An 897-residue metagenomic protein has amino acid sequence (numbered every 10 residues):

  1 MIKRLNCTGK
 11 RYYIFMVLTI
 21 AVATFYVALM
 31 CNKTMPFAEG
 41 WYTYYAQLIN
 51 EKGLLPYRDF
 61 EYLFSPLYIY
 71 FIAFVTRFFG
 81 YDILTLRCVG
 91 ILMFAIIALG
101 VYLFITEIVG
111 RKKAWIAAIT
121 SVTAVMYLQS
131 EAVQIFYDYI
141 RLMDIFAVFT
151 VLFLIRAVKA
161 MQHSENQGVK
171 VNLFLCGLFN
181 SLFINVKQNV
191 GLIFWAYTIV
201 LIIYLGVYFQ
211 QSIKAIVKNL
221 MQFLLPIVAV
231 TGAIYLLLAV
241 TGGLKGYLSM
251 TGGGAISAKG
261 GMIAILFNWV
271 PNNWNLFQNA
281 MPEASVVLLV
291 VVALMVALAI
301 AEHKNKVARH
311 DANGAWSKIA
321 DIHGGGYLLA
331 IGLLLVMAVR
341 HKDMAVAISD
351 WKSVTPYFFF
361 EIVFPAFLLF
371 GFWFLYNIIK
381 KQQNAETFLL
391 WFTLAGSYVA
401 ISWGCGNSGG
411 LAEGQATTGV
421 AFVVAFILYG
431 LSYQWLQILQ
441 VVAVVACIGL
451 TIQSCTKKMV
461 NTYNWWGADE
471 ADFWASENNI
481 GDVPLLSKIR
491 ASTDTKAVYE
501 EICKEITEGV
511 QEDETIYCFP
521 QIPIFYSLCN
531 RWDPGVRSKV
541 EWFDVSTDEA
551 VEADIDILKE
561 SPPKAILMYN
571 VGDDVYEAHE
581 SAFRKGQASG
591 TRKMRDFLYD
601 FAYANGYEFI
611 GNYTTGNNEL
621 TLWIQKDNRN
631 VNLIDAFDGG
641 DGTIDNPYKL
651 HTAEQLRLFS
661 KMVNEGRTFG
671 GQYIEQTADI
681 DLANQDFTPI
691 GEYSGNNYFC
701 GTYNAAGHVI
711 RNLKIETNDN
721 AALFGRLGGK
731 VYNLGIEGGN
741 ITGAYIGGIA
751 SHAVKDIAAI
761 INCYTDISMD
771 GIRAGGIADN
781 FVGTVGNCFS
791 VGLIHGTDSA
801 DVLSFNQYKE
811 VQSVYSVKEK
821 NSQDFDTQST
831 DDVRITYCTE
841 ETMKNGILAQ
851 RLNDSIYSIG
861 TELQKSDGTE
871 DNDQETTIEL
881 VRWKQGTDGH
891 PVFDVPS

Functional and structural regions predicted by a protein language model:
M30-Y45, Y57-F74, Y81-L84, V240-L244: Extracytoplasmic catalytic/substrate-binding loops of multi-pass membrane glycan-assembly enzymes
F64, N189-V190, T241, I448-N628: Extracytoplasmic
I69, I83, I97, I119-I145 (+6 more regions): Aromatic- and kink-enriched transmembrane "portal" helix at the membrane-lumen/periplasm boundary that abuts
C88-R111, T123, F149, L298: Transmembrane-helix motifs of polytopic, lipid-linked glycan transferases
L142, A147-L175, A297, F372-E386: Membrane-interface transmembrane helices that cradle and orient dolichyl/undecaprenyl
V169-L201, L394-C405: Membrane-interface alpha helices of multi-pass inner-membrane proteins
I193-G232, L236, V240, A264-L266 (+2 more regions): Perimembrane helix-loop-helix junctions
N632-S897: Surface-exposed repetitive/solenoidal architectures
